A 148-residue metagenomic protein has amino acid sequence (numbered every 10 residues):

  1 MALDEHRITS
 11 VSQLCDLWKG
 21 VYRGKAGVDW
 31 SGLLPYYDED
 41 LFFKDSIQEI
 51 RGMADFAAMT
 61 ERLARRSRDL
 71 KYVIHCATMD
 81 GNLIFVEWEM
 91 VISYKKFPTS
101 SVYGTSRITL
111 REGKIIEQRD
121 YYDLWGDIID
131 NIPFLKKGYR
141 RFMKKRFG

Functional and structural regions predicted by a protein language model:
M1-S31, P35, R146-G148: Short, low-complexity N-terminal intrinsically disordered segments enriched in polar/charged residues
A2, R65-K71, T78-G148: A beta-strand edge to alpha-helix "cap/lid" segment located at domain peripheries
S10-Q13, G32, D55, D127 (+1 more regions): Exposed alpha-helical structural elements
C15-W18, Y37, T60, W88-M90: Hydrophobic alpha-helical core bundles mediating ligand binding, dimerization, or RNAP-core interactions
D29-N82: A solvent-exposed, acidic/Ser-Thr-rich amphipathic alpha-helical stretch
